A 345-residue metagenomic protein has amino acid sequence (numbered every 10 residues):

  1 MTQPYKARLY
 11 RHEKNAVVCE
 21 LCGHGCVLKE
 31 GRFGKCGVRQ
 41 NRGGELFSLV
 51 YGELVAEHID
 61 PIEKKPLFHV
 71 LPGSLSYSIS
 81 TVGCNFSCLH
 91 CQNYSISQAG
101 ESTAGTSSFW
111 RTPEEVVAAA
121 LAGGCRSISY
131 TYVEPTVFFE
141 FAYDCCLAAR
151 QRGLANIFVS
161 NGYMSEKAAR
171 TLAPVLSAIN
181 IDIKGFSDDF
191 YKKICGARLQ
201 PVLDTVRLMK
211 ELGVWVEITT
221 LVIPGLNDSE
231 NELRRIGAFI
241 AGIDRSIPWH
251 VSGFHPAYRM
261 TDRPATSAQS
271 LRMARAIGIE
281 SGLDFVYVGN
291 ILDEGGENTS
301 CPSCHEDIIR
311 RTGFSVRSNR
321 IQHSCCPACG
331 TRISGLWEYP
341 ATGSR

Functional and structural regions predicted by a protein language model:
M1-E30, L226, E230-R345: Auxiliary Fe-S-binding modules of radical SAM enzymes
M1-S74: Flexible, acidic/Gly-rich N-terminal and inter-domain linker regions that tether and position cofactor-handling modules
L21, K35-V38, G83-F86, H90 (+2 more regions): Short, cysteine/histidine-rich loop/knuckle motifs that typically chelate Zn2+
G25, K29, R39-R42, S87 (+3 more regions): Cys/His-rich metal-chelating microdomains
L28, V38, S48-A56, P61 (+9 more regions): Generic structural "secondary-structure junction" signal
R32, C84, S187: A generic "binding-loop/recognition-motif" signal
N41-A178, S344-R345: Conserved Radical SAM active-site core
W110-Q269, A274-I277: Conserved AdoMet/S-adenosylmethionine-binding subsite of the radical SAM
